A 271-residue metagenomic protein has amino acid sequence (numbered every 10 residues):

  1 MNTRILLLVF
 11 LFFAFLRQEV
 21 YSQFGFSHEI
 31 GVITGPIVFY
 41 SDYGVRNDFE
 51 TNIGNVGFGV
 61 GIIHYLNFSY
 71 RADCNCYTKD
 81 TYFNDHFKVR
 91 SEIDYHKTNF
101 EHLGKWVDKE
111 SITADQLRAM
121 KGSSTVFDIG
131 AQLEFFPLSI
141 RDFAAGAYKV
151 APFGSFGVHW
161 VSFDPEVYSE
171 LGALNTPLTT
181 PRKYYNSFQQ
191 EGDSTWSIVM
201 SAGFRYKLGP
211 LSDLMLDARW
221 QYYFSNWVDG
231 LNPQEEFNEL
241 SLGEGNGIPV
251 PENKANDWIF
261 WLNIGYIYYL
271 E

Functional and structural regions predicted by a protein language model:
S22-D73, W261-N263, I267-E271: Short glycine/proline- and aromatic-enriched beta-strand/turn motifs that initiate or cap beta-hairpins
S22-F26, N67-H86, S139-V150, L208-S212 (+1 more regions): Short loop/turn motifs that connect adjacent beta-strands in outer-membrane beta-barrel proteins
G25, S41, V45, E50 (+2 more regions): Predominantly the C-terminal beta-signal and adjacent terminal strand-loop region of outer-membrane beta-barrel
F26, N52-F58, D85, T125-I129 (+3 more regions): Residues that define the transmembrane beta-barrel architecture of outer-membrane proteins
H28-V32, F87-S91, I129, V150-V158 (+4 more regions): Transmembrane beta-strands of outer-membrane beta-barrel proteins
T34-Y40, I93-N99, P137, V158-D164 (+2 more regions): Transmembrane beta-strands of outer-membrane beta-barrel pores
V45-T51, T98-F127, F163-T195, V228-E236 (+1 more regions): Extracellular/periplasm-exposed beta-strand and loop segments of Gram-negative cell-envelope proteins, dominated by
F49-A119, G209: Glycine- and aromatic-enriched membrane insertion/assembly motifs of diderm outer-membrane and organelle channel
